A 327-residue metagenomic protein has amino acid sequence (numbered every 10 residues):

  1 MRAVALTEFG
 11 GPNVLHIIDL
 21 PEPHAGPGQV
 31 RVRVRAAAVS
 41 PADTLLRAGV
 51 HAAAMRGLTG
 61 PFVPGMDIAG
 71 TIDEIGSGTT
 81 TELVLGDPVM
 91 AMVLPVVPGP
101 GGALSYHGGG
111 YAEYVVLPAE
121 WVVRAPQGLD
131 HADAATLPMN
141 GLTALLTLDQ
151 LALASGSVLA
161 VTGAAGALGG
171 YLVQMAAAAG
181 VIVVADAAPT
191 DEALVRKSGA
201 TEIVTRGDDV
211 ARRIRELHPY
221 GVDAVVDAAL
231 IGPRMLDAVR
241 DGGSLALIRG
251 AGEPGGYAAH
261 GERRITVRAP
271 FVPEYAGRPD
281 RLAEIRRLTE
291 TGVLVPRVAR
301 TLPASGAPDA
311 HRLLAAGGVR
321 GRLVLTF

Functional and structural regions predicted by a protein language model:
M1, P279-F327: C-terminal hydrophobic helical "lid"/dimerization subdomain of Rossmann-like NAD(P)H-dependent oxidoreductases
P21-A38, H51-P95: Glycine-rich beta-strand-centered segment in the early N-terminal region that forms part of a ligand/cofactor-binding
D67, D87-P88, Y114, V158 (+2 more regions): Residue-level marker of beta-strand positions
A91-G163: NAD(P)H dinucleotide-binding glycine-rich loop of Rossmann-like/cofactor-binding domains, especially the beta1-alpha1
P100, I231-L294, T326-F327: Glycine-rich phosphate-binding loop and adjacent beta-alpha segment of Rossmann(oid) nucleotide-cofactor-binding
A134-D208: Mid-domain Rossmann-like dinucleotide-binding core that forms the NAD(H)/NADP(H) cofactor-binding site
D209-P219: Short amphipathic alpha-helix with an adjacent loop that forms part of the alpha/beta core around
